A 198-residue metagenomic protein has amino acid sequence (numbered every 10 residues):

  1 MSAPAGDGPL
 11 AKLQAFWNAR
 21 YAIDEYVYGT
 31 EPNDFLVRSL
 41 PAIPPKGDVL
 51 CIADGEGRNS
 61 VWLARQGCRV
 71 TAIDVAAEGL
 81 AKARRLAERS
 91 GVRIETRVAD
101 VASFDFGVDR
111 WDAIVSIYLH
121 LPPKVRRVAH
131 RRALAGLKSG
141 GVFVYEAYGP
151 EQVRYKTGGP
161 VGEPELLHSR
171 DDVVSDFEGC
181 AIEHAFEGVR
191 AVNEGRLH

Functional and structural regions predicted by a protein language model:
M1-P44: Conserved class I S-adenosyl-L-methionine
R69-D74: Conserved SAM-binding motif I beta-strand of class I
A76-E78: Conserved SAM/SAH-binding beta-strand->alpha-helix loop
S90-V101: Conserved SAM-binding strand-loop segment of SAM-dependent methyltransferases
A102-A113: A short acidic, Gly/Pro-enriched loop at the edge of an enzyme's catalytic core that lines a small-molecule cofactor
L121-A133: A short, conserved alpha-helix within the catalytic core of class I
G140-Y148: Conserved beta-strand signature within the Rossmann-like core of class I S-adenosyl-L-methionine
P164-F186: Short alpha-helix
